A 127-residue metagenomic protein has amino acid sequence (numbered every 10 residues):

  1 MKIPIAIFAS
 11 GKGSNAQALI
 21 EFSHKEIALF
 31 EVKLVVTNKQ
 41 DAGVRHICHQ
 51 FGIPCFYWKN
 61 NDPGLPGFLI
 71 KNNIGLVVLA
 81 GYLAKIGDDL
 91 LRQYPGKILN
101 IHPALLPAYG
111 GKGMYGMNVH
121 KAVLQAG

Functional and structural regions predicted by a protein language model:
M1-G127: One-carbon transfer enzymes
